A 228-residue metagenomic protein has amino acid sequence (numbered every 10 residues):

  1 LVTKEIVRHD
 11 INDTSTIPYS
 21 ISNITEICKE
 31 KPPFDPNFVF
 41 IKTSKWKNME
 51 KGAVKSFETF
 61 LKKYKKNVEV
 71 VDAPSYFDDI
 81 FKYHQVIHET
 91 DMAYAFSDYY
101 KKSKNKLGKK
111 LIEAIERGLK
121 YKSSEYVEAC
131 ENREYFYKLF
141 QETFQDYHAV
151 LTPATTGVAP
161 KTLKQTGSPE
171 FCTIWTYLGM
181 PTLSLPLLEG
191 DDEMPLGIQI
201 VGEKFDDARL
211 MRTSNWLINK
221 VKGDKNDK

Functional and structural regions predicted by a protein language model:
L1-I6, K110, Y121-K228: Glycine-rich, small-residue loops and helix-cap segments that act as flexible hinges at active-site edges
L1-K55, K220-K228: A short helix-breaking turn/cap at a secondary-structure junction
K4-N12, K62-E69, E89, K101 (+4 more regions): Generic secondary-structure signature for well-ordered alpha-helical cores
P32-N37, I41, Y83-Y137, Q141 (+1 more regions): Short helix-loop capping/hinge segments that flank enzyme active sites or metal/cofactor-binding pockets
I41, V71-Y76: Conserved beta-strand termini and adjacent loop/short-helix elements that scaffold enzyme active sites in alpha/beta
E50-A73, F96-K102, Y126-Y147: Acyltransferase
K51-A53, F81-T90, K161-T166: Short glycine/threonine-rich loop-to-helix capping motif typified by GTGT followed within a few residues by an Asp-Pro
E58, K62-V68, D78, T90-A93 (+4 more regions): Metal-dependent amide/peptide-bond hydrolase catalytic core, centered on the "pita-bread" metallohydrolase fold
